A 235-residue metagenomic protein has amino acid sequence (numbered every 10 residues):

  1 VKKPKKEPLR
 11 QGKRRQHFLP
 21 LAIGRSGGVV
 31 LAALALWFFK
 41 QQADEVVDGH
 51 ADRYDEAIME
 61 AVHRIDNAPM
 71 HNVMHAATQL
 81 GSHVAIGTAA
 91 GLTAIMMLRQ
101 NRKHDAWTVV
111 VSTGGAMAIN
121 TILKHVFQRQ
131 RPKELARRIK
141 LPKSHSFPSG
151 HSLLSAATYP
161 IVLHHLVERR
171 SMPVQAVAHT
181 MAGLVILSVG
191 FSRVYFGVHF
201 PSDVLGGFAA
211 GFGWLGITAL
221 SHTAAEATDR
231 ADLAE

Functional and structural regions predicted by a protein language model:
V1-A85, H125-P142: N-terminal transmembrane-helix/juxtamembrane module of multi-pass inner/ER membrane proteins
G24-S26, I95-A118: Interfacial segments of alpha-helical transmembrane regions
V29-A33, V109, T113-M117, F208 (+1 more regions): Alpha-helical transmembrane spans of integral membrane proteins, capturing the lipid-embedded, hydrophobic core of TM
L36-D48, M97-K103, T121-F127, F191-H199 (+1 more regions): Short hydrophobic alpha-helical membrane-entry/anchor segments
P69-N72, T88-A94, P160, I186-G190: Hydrophobic, membrane-inserted alpha-helices
T78-N101: Hydrophobic alpha-helical transmembrane segments
V110-R129, A178-S192: Small-polar-interrupted transmembrane alpha-helices in polytopic inner-membrane proteins
E134-E235: Membrane-embedded catalytic cores of phosphoryl/pyrophosphoryl-handling enzymes
